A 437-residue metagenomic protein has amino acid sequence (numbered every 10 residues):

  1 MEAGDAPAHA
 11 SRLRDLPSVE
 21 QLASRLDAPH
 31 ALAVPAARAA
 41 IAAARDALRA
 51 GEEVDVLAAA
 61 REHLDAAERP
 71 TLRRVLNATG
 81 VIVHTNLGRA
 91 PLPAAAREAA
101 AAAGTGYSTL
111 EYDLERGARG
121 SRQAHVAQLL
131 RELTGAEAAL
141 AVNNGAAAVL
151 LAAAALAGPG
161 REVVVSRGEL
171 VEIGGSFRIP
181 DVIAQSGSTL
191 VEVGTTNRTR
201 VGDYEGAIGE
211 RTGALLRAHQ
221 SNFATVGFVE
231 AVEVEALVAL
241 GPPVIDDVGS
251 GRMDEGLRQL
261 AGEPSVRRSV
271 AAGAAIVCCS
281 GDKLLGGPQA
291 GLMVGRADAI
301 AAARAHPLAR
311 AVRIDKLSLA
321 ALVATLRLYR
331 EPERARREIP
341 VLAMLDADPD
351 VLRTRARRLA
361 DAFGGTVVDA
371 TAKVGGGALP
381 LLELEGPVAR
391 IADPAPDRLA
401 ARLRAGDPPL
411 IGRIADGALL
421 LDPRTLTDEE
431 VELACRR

Functional and structural regions predicted by a protein language model:
M1-A67, T71: Long amphipathic alpha-helical segments
L16-P17, L76-G80, L285-P288, L384 (+1 more regions): Short Gly/Ser/Thr- and Asp/Glu-enriched loop/turn motifs at secondary-structure junctions
A67-A78, Y107-G117, A138-A139: Short, flexible active-site-proximal loops enriched in glycine and acidic residues
T71-L72, A139, C279, P408-R413: A short linear hydrophobic-aromatic micro-motif
A78-T79, R89-E115: Glycine-rich phosphate-binding segment of PLP-dependent enzymes
R116-Y329, R437: Conserved PLP-enzyme active-site core in the AAT-like
D298, H306-P307, I314-F363, V367-T371 (+1 more regions): Structural motif of enzymes handling amino- and sulfur-group chemistry
P349, R353-E429, L433-A434: Conserved C-terminal alpha-helix-loop-beta "cap" of PLP-dependent enzymes that closes/shapes the active-site mouth
